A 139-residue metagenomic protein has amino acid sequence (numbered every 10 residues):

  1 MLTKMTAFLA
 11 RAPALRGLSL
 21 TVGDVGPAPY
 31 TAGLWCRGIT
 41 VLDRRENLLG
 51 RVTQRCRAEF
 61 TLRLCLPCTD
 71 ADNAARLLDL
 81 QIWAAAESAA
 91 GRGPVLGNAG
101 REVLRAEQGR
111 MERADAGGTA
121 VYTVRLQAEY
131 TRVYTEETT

Functional and structural regions predicted by a protein language model:
M1-V25, T40-T139: Charged, amphipathic alpha-helical segments and their flanking helix caps
Y30-I39: A short, hydrophobic beta-strand-centered structural micro-motif
